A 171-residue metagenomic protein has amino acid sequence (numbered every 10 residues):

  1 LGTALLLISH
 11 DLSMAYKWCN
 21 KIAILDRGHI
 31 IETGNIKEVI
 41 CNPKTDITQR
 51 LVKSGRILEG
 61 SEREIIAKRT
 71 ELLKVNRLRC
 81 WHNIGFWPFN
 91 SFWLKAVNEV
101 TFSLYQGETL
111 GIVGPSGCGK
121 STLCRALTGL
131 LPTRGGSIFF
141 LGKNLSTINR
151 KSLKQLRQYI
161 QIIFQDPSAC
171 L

Functional and structural regions predicted by a protein language model:
A15-K17: A short, surface-exposed alpha-helical micro-motif characterized by mixed small hydrophobic and charged/polar residues
T33-G34, N42: ABC ATPase "signature
I40-R69: C-terminal boundary and immediately downstream tail of ABC-type ATPase nucleotide-binding domains
V113-G114: The feature captures the beta-strand-to-loop junction immediately N-terminal to the Walker
T128: Helix-to-loop junction immediately C-terminal to a conserved catalytic motif
G136-N144, L156: Conserved ABC transporter NBD signature motif
